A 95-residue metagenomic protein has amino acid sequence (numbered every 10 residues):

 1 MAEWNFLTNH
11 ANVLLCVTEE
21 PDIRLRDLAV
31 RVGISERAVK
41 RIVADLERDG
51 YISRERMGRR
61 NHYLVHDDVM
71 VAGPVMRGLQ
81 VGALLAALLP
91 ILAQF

Functional and structural regions predicted by a protein language model:
E3-H10, R24, R56-L79: Short, cationic-aromatic polyanion-contact patches
N12-L15: Pre-recognition alpha-helix immediately N-terminal to the DNA-recognition helix within helix-turn-helix or winged-helix
V30, E47-R48: Alpha-helical residues within the helix-turn-helix
R37: Key DNA-contact positions within bacterial/archaeal DNA-binding proteins
V43-A44: Short, hydrophobic-biased segments on the C-terminal half of alpha helices that form "recognition helices"
D49-M57: Beta-hairpin "wing" of winged helix-turn-helix
M70-F95: Amphipathic alpha-helical dimerization/coiled-coil segments that flank or bridge DNA-binding/regulatory modules
